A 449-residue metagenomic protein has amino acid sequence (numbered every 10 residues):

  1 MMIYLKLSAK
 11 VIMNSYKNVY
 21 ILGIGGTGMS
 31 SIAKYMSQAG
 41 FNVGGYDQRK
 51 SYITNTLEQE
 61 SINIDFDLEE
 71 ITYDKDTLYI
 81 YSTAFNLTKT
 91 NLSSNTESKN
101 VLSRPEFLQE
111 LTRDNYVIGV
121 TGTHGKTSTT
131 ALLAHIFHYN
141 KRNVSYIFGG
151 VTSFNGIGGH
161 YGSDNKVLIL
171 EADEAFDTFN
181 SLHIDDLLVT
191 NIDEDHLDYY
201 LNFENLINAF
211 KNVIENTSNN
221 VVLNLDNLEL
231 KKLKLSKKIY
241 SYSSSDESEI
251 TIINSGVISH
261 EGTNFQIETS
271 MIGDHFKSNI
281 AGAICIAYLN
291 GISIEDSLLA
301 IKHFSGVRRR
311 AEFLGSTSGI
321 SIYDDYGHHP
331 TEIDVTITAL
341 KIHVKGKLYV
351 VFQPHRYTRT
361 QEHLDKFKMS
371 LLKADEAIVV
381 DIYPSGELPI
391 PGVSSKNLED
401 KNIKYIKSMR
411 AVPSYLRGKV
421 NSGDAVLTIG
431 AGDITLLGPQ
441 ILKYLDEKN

Functional and structural regions predicted by a protein language model:
Y4, S8-K17, I21, Y35-F41 (+7 more regions): Phosphate-binding loop of NTP-binding sites
K10-N18, G28, Y35-A39, T263-E376: Nucleotide phosphate-binding/pyrophosphate-handling subdomain across enzymes that bind or process nucleotide phosphates
V19-I24, I429: Conserved N-terminal Rossmann-fold NAD(P)-binding element of oxidoreductases
N42-T56: NAD(P)-binding Rossmann-fold cofactor-contacting core
G44-G45, S145, I378: Conserved beta-strand positions in the Rossmann-like core of class I SAM-dependent methyltransferases
Y46-D47, D65-E69, L102-E106, I147-G149 (+6 more regions): Beta-strand->loop->alpha-helix junctions that form or flank phosphate-binding loops in nucleotide-handling enzymes
N63-K75, S408-L416: Short acidic low-complexity segments
F367-S422: C-terminal helical cap/extension that packs against the catalytic core of soluble nucleotide-cofactor enzymes
